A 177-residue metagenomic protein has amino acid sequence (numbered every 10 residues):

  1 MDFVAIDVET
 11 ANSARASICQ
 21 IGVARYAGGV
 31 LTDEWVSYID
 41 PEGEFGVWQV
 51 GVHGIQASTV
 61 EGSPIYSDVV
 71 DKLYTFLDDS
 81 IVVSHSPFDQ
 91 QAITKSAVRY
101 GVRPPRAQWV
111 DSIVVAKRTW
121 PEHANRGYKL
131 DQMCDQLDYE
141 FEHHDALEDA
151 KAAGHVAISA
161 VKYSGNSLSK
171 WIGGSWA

Functional and structural regions predicted by a protein language model:
M1-A107, G127-H144: Conserved non-catalytic scaffold segment of RNase H-like nuclease domains
S96-R99, R118, Q136, V156-Y163: Active-site catalytic microenvironments for nucleophilic, acid-base chemistry
Q108-D111, K170-I172: Beta-strand segments within the central parallel beta-sheet cores of soluble alpha/beta enzyme folds
V110-G127: Short alpha-helix plus adjacent loop in nuclease-associated cores
E122, H144-E148: Short glycine/threonine-rich catalytic loop with a Thr-x-Gly-x-Asp
L147, V156-A177: Acidic two-metal-ion nuclease catalytic site recognized across multiple nuclease folds, prominently DnaQ/RNase D-T
